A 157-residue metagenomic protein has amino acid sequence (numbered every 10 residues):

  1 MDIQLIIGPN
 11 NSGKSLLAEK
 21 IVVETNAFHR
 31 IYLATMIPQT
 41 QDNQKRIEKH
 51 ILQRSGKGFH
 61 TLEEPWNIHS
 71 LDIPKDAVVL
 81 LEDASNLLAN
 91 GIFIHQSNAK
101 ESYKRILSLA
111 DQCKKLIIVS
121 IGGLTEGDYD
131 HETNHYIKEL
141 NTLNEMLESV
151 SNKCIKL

Functional and structural regions predicted by a protein language model:
D2-I73: Conserved P-loop
L5, V78-L80, I117-V119: Structural motif
N11, I37, S85, G123-L124: Short, glycine/serine-rich, charged loops/turns that create anion-binding and catalytic segments at active sites
K14, K20, K45, K49 (+7 more regions): Context-gated lysine
A18, H50, L80, I121 (+1 more regions): Residue-level signal for inorganic ion chemistry
L52-I94, A99-R105, A110-Q112: Portal/gating segments that form or line small-molecule/metal binding sites
L88-L157: Replace "adjacent to P-loop NTPase cores in ATP/GTP-dependent enzymes" with "adjacent to NTP-binding cores
